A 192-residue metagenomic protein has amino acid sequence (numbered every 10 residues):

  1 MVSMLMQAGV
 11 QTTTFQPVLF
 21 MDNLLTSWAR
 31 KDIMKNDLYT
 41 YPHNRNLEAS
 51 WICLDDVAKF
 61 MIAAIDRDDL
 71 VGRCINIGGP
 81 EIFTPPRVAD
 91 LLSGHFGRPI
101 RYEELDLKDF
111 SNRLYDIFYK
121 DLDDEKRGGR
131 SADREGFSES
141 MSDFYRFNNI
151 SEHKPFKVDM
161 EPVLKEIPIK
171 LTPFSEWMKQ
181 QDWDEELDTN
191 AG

Functional and structural regions predicted by a protein language model:
M1-R101, N112-L114, D124-K126, A191: Oxidoreductase cofactor-interface core, primarily capturing Rossmann-like NAD(P)-dependent enzymes
Y102-K108: A generic structural motif
D109-G192: A hydrophobic C-terminal alpha-helical subdomain
